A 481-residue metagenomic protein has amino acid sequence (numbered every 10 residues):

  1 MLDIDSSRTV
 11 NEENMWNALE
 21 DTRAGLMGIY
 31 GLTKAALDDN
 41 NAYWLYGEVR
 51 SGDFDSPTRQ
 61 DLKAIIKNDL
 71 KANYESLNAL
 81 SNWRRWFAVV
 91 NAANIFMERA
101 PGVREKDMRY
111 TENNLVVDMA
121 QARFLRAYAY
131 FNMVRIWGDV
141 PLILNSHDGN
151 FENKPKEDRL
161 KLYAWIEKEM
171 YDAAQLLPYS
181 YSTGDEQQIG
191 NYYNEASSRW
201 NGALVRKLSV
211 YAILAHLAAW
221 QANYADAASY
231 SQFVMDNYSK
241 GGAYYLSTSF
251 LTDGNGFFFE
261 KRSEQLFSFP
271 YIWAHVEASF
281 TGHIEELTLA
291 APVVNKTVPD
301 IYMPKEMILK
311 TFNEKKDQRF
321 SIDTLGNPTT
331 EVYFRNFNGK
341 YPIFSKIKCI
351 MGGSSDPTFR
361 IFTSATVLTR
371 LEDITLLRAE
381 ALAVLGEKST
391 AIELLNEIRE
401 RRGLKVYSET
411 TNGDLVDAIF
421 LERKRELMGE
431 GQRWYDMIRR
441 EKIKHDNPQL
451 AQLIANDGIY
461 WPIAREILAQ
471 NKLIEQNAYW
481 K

Functional and structural regions predicted by a protein language model:
M1-R50, L70-E75, A228-S231, P448-K481: Membrane-proximal, proline-rich intrinsically disordered regions
R23, G31-T33, D61-W137, N153 (+6 more regions): Conserved, well-structured interaction surfaces
L26, V90-A93, Y163, M170 (+3 more regions): Inward-facing hydrophobic residues that define packing positions of alpha-helical scaffold repeats
A42-P57, V140, Y179-I284, E409-G413: Short, surface-exposed recognition loops and adjoining beta-strand edges that mediate ligand/DNA contacts, enriched
L62-K63, L77-L80, Q232-K388, E441-K481: Elongated scaffold/linker segments in the mid-to-C-terminal portions of large proteins
F96-A100, M133-V134, A173, S180 (+3 more regions): Alpha-helical solenoid scaffolds that mediate protein-protein interactions, centered on TPR/SEL1-like repeats but also
